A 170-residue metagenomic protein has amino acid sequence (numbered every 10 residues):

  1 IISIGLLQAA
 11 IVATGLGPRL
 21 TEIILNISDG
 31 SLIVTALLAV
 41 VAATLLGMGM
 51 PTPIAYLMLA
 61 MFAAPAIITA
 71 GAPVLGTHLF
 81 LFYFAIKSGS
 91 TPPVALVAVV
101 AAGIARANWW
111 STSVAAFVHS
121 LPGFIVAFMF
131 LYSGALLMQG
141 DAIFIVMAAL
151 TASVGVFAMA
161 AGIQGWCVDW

Functional and structural regions predicted by a protein language model:
I1-L16, L32, A36-L45, G49: Core transmembrane alpha-helical segments of multi-pass membrane transporters/permeases
I4-L7, A13, G17, A60 (+2 more regions): Alpha-helical transmembrane segments of polytopic integral membrane proteins, especially the permease/helical cores
I11-I27, G134-F144: Membrane-interface helix termini and inter-helical loops of multi-pass transporters
L32-L46, G71-K87, S111-P122, L136: Alpha-helical transmembrane segments of multi-pass membrane proteins
I33-V41, M58-F62, G76-L79, A149-A158: Hydrophobic alpha-helical segments embedded in the membrane of multi-pass proteins
L45-A55, Q164-W170: Membrane-helix interface "capping/anchor" motifs
T52-A85, V94-S111: Hydrophobic transmembrane alpha-helices that form the pore/transport pathway of multi-pass ion and small-solute
Y83-D169: Juxtamembrane and boundary regions of transmembrane helices in multi-pass small-molecule transporters and channels
